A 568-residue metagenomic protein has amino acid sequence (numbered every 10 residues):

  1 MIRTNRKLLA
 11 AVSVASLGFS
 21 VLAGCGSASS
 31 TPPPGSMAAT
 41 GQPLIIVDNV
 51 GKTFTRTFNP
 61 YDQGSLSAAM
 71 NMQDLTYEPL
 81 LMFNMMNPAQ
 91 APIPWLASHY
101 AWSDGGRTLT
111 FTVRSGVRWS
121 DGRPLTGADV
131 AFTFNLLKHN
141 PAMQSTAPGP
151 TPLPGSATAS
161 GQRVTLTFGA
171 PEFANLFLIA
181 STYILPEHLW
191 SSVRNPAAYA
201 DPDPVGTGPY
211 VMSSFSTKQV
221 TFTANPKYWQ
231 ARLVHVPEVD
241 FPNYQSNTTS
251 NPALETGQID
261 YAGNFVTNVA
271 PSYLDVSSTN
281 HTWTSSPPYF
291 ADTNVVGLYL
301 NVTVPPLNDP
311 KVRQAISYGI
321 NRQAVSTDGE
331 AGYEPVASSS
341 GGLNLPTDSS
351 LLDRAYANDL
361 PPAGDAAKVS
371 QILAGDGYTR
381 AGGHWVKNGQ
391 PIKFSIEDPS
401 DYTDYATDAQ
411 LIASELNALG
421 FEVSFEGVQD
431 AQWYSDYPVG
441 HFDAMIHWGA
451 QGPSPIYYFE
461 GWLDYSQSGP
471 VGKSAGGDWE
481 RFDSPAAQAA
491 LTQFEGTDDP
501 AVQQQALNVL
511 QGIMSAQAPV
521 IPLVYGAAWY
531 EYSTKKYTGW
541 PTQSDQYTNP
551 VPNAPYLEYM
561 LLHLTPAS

Functional and structural regions predicted by a protein language model:
I45, A101, T112, T146-S192 (+1 more regions): Surface-exposed binding/hinge segments that line and control ligand-binding clefts or catalytic entry sites
V47-D104, N135, V205-G206: N-terminal lobe/hinge region of extracytoplasmic solute-binding protein
L66, M85-M86, A180-V234, E238 (+3 more regions): Gly/Pro-rich hinge or "lid" segments in bacterial periplasmic/extracellular proteins
S98-M143, T165, S250-T256, P306-D309 (+1 more regions): Aromatic- and charge-enriched surface segment that lines or borders ligand/interaction sites
L137-H139, Q144-A147, S156-T158, S213-T223 (+5 more regions): Extracellular/periplasmic solute-recognition and catalytic clefts
T217, P346, D376-Q451: Ligand/substrate-recognition segments at binding pockets and active sites
Q219, A224, S317-L352, D404-A413 (+1 more regions): Detector for C-terminal structural segments
V336-A381, S400-Y405: Structural transition elements
